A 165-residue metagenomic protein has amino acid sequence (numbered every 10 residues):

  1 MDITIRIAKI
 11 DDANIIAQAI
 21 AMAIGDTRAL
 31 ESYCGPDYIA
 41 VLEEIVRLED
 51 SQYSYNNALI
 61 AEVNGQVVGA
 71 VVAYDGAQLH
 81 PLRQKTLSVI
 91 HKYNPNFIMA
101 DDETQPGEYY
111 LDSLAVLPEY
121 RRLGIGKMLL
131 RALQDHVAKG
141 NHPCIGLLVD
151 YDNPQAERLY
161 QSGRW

Functional and structural regions predicted by a protein language model:
M1-D11, E31: Conserved N-terminal entry element of GNAT/NAT acetyltransferase domains
I24-V46, R83, I90-Y93: Conserved GNAT-fold acetyl-CoA-binding loop/helix
P36-A58, V63-N64, V68: Active-site rim helix/loop that mediates acceptor-substrate recognition in acyltransferases
I60, Q66-D75, Y110, A115: Conserved beta-strand in the GNAT
D75-S113: Conserved acyl-donor/pantetheine-binding loop and adjacent beta-alpha core of acyl/acetyltransferases and related
E108-Y109, L130, V137-L148: Conserved GNAT acetyl-CoA-binding A-motif
D112-R121, L147-A156: Conserved beta-strand-loop-alpha-helix junction that forms the acyl-donor binding cleft
R122-H136, Q161-S162: Conserved acetyl-CoA-binding loop-helix of GNAT-fold acetyltransferases
